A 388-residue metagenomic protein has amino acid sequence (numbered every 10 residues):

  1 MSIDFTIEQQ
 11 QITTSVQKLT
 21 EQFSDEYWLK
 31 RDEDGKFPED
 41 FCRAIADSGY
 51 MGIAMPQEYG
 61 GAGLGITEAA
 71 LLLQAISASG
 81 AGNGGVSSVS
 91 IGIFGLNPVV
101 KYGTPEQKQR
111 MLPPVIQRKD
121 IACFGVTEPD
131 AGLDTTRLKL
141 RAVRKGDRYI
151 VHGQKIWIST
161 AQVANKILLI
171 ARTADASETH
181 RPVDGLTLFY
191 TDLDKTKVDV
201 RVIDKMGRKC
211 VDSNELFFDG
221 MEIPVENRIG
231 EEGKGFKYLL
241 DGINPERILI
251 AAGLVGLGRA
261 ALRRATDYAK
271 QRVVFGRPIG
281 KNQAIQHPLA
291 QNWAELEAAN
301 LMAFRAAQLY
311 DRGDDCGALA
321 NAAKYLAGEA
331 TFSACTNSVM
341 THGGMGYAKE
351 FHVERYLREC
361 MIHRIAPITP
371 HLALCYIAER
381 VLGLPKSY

Functional and structural regions predicted by a protein language model:
M1-G80, V89, Y102-Q107, P114-K119 (+5 more regions): Alpha-helical interface subdomain recognition
G49, L72-S77, A171-T173, T191-K195 (+1 more regions): Short Ser/Thr-interspersed hydrophobic loop/turn segments at strand-loop and sheet-helix junctions that line or gate
V89, D130-L133, W157-T160, T179-H180 (+1 more regions): Short Gly/Pro-enriched turn/cap motifs at secondary-structure boundaries
G92-Y102: Helix-loop "lid/cap" segments that line or gate small-molecule binding pockets
R118-V126, I170: A short, Trp-centered hydrophobic/proline-enriched beta-strand micro-motif
R137, D194-P224: Flexible, small-/acidic-enriched active-site or ligand-binding loops
D147-R148, H152-R201: A short core secondary-structure module
G220-Y238: Long, acidic (Asp/Glu-rich), low-complexity accessory segments flanking structured domains
